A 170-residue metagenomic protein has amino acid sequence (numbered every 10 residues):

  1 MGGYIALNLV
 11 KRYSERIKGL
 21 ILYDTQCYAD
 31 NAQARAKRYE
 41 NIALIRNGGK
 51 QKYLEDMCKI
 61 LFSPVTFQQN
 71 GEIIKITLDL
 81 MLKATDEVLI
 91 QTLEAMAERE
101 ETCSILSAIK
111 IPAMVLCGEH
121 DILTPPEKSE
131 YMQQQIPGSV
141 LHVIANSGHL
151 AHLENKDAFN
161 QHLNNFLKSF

Functional and structural regions predicted by a protein language model:
M1-N31: Conserved hydrolase catalytic core segment
R16-G19, P112-M114, P137-V140: Structural signature of beta-strand start/N-cap positions in the alpha/beta core of ABC transporter nucleotide-binding
A29-A36, G48-A108: Conserved alpha/beta-hydrolase catalytic His-Asp/Glu region
I45, G49, M81, D121-T124 (+1 more regions): Glycosyltransferase donor-binding loop in the core domain
M57, L93, M132, F159 (+2 more regions): Hydrophobic "lid"/C-terminal helical patch of Rossmann-like NAD(P)-dependent dehydrogenase/epimerase domains
I109, V115-C117, D121: Short beta-strand/loop motif that positions the catalytic acidic residue of the alpha/beta-hydrolase fold
I111, P125-Q134: Short alpha-helix in the alpha/beta-hydrolase fold that links the catalytic acid
G138-F170: Catalytic active-site module of serine/aspartate enzymes centered on a nucleophile-bearing elbow/loop
